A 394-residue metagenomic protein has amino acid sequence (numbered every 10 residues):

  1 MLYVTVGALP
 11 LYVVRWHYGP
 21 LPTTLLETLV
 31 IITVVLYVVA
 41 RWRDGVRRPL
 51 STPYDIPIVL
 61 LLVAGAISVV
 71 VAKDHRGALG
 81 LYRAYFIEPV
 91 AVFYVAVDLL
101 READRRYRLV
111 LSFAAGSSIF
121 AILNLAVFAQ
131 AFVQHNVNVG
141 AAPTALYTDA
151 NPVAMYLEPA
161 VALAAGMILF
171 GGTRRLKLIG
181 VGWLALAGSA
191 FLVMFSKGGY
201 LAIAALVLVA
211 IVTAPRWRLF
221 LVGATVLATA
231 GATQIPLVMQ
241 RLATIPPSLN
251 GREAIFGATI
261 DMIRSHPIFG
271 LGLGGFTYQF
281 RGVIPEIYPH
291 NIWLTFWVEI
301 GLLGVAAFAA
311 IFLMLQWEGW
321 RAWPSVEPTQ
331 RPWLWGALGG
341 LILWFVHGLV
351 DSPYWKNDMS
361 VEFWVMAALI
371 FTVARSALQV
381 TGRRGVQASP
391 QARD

Functional and structural regions predicted by a protein language model:
M1-I67, G77, R101-L111, I168-K177 (+2 more regions): Transmembrane signal-anchor hairpin modules in multi-pass inner-membrane enzymes, especially those that act on
L9-I31, G45-Y54, V63-P89, D98-R108 (+6 more regions): Interfacial transmembrane-helix termini
R15-Y18, A40, F93-D98, I122-V127 (+5 more regions): Juxtamembrane membrane-interface segments at transmembrane alpha-helix termini
I31-L36, R218-L219, L338-F345, P353-D394: Transmembrane alpha-helices of multi-pass inner-membrane enzymes
T33-V34, L62-V70, I87, A91 (+9 more regions): Alpha-helical transmembrane segments of multi-pass inner-membrane proteins
L79-G80, L99-R105, A129-V137, F220-A228 (+3 more regions): A cytosolic-side transmembrane-helix exit/cap motif
R83, A96, L303-A306: Hydrophobic alpha-helical transmembrane segments of multi-pass membrane proteins
Q134, L237-I300, R321-S325: Long extracytoplasmic/lumenal interhelical loops at the membrane interface of multi-pass membrane proteins
